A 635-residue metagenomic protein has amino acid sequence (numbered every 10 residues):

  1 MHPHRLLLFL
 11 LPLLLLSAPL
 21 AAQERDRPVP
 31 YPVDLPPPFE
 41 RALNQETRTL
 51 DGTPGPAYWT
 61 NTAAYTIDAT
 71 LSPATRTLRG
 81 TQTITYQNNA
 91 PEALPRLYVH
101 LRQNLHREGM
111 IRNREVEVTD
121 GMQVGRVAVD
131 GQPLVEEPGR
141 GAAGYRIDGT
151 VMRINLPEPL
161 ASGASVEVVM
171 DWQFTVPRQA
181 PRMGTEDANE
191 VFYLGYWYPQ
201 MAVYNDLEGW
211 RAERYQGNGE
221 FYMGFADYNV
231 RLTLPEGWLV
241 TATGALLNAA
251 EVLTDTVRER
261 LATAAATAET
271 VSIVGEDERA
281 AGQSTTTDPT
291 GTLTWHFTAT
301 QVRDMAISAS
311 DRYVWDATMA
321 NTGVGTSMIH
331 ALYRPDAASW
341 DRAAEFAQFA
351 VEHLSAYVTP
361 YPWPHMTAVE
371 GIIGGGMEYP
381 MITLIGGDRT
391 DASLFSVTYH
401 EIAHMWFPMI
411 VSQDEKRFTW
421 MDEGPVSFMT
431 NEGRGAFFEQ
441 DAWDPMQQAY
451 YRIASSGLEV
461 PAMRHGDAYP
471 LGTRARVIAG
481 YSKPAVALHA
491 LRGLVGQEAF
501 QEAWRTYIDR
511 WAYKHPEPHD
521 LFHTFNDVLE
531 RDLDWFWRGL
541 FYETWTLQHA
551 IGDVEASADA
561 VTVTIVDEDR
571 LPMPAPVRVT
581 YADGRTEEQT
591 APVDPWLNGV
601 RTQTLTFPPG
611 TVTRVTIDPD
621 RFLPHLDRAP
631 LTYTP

Functional and structural regions predicted by a protein language model:
E24-Y98: Early extracytoplasmic/domain-onset interaction patches
P30-R48, T62, F297, G325-V566: Hydrophobic alpha-helical and helix-loop surface patches within well-folded domains that function as non-catalytic
D68, T77, Q87, E115-N189 (+4 more regions): A surface-exposed beta-strand-loop module
Q82-I84, N88, V99-Q103, L156 (+4 more regions): Short, hydrophobic/aromatic-enriched beta-strand segments in well-ordered soluble domains
L94-E137, P235-W238, T580, G584-T590: Solvent-exposed beta-hairpin/edge-strand motifs
G109-D120, Q173-Y228, A249, R621-P635: Glycine/proline-rich low-complexity spacer/linker segments in large multi-domain proteins
V203-N205, G219-Y399, F428: Hydrophobic helix-coil surface modules that form long, contiguous segments used for peptide/substrate interaction
T241-A242, T254, A556-P619: Beta-strand-rich binding/interaction modules
